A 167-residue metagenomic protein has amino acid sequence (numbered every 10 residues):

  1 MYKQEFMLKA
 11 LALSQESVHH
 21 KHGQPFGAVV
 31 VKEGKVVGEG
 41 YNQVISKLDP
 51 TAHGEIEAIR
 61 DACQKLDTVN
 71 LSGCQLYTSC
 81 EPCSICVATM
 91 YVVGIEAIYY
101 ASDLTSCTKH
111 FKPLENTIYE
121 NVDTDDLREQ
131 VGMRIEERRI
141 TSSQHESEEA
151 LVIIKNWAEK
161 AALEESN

Functional and structural regions predicted by a protein language model:
M1-H19, T89-N167: Zinc-dependent deaminase
Y2, Q24-F26: Short loop/turn microsegments at loop-to-beta-strand junctions
F26-G34: Short beta-strand scaffold segments in enzyme catalytic cores
V37-V44: Short beta->alpha transition motifs characteristic of CBS
G38, E55-Q64: Glycine/small-residue-rich phosphate/adenosyl-binding loop
V44-E57: A short, polar/charged loop-to-alpha-helix boundary motif
R60-A97: Helix-adjacent hinge/juxtasegments
